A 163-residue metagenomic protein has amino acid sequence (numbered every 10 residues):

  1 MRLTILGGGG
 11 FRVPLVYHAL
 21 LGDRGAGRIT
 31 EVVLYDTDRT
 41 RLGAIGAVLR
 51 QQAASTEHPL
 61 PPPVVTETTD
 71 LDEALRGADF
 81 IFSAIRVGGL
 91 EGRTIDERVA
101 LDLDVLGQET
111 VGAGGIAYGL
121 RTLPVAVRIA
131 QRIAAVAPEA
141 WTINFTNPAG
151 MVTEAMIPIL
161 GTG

Functional and structural regions predicted by a protein language model:
R2, T30-E31, V64, W141: Residues at the starts of beta-strands that form the adenosine-phosphate
L3-R28, V32: N-terminal Rossmann-like dinucleotide-binding module
G9-V13, R39-T40, N144-V152: Gly/Ser/Thr-rich loops at beta-strand to alpha-helix junctions that form or flank small-molecule/cofactor-binding
L21-G25, R50-P59, A135, E154-G163: Short, surface-exposed basic-aromatic patches at helix termini and helix-loop junctions that form
G25-Q52: NAD(P)-binding Rossmann-fold cofactor-contacting core
Y35-R41, V64-E139: Rossmann-like NAD(P)-binding element
V127-A134, P138-G163: Rossmann-like dinucleotide-binding core of oxidoreductases
